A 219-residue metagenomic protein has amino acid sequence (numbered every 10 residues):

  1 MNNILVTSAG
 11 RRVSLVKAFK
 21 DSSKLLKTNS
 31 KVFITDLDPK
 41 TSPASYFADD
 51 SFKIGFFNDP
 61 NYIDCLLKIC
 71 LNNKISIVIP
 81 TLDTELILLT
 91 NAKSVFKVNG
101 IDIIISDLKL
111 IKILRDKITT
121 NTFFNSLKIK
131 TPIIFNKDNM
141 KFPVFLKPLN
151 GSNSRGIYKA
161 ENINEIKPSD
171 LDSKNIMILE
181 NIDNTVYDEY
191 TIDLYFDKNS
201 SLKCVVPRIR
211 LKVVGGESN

Functional and structural regions predicted by a protein language model:
M1-I104: ATP-binding N-terminal substructure of ATP-dependent carboxylate-amine bond-forming enzymes
N2, V144, R155, Y190-I192: Change "...and in nucleic-acid phosphodiester-cleaving endonucleases..." to "...and in nucleic-acid processing enzymes
T41-A48, K137-F142, P168-D172: Short loop/helix-cap segments at secondary-structure boundaries that form the rim of catalytic
A44, Y62-D64, K112-I118, G215: Short, charged, surface-exposed secondary-structure boundary motifs
K97, I101, L108-I133: Glycine-/Pro-rich loop/turn segments that contact NAD(P) or position catalytic residues in Rossmann-like domains
F124, P132, N136, M140-K159 (+2 more regions): ATP-grasp fold ATP-binding core
E161-N219: Phosphate-binding site of ATP-dependent enzymes
